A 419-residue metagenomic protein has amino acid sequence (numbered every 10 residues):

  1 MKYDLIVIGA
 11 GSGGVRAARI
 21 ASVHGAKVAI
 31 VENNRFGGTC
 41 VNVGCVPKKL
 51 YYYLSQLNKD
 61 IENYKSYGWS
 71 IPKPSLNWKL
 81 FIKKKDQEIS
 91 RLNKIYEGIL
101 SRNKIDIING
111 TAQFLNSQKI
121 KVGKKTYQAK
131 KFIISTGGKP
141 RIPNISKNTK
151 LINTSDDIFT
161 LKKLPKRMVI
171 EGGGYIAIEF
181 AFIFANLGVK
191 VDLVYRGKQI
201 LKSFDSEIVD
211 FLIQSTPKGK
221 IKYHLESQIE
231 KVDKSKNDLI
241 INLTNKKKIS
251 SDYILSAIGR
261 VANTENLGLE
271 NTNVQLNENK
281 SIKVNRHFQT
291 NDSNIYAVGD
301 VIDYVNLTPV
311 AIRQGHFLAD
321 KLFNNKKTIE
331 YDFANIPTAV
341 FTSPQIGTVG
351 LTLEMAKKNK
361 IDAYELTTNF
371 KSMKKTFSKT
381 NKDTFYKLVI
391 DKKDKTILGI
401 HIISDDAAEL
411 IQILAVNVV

Functional and structural regions predicted by a protein language model:
M1-G11, L164-G174: Beta1/beta-strand and adjacent pyrophosphate-binding region of the FAD-binding site in flavoprotein oxidoreductases
K2-Y3, R19-A26, V31-L164, G197-L201 (+6 more regions): Glycine-rich flavin
I6-G13, A17-N34, T39, V46 (+3 more regions): Flexible, glycine-rich terminal cap/loop adjacent to redox cofactors in electron-transfer oxidoreductases
I6-I8, A112, Y127-G137, I170-E171 (+5 more regions): Short hydrophobic core segments
G14, G174-A177, A311: Catalytic nucleophile loop
A18, S22, A181-N186: Gly/Ala-rich phosphate-binding loop of Rossmann-like dinucleotide-binding domains, activating on the conserved
N109, Q113-K121, L187-R286: A Rossmann-like FAD-binding core segment of flavoenzymes
T149-P165, K248-N325: FAD-site-proximal beta/loop scaffold in flavoenzymes
